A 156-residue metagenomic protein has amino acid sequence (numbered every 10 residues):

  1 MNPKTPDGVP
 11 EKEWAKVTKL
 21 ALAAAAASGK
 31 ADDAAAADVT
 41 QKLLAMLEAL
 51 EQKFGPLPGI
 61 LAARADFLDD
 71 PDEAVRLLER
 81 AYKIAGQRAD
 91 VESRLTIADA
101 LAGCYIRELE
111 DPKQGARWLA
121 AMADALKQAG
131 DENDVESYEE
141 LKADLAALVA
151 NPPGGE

Functional and structural regions predicted by a protein language model:
M1-G59, R64, A120-E132, E139 (+1 more regions): N-terminal alpha-helical interaction modules that lie
W14-A15, I97, G115: Conserved long hydrophobic alpha-helices within structured protein cores
S28-A37, L44-E108: Alpha-helical adaptor scaffolds
E79, K83, A102, I106 (+1 more regions): TPR/TPR-like (Sel1-like) alpha-helical repeat modules
